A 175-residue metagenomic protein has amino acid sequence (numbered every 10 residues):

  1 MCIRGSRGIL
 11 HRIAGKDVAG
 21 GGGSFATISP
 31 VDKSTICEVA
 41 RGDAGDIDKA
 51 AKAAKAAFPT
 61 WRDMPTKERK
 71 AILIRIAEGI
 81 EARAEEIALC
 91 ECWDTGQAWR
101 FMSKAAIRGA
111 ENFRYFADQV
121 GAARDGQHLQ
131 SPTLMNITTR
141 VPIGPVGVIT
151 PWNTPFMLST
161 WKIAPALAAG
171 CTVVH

Functional and structural regions predicted by a protein language model:
M1-D32: Hydrophobic face of amphipathic alpha-helices that form TPR/SEL1-like repeat modules and related alpha-solenoid
H11, C92, G121, R140-I143 (+1 more regions): Short glycine- and Lys/Arg-enriched binding-loop motifs that mark or flank ligand-binding interfaces
G15, G42, G96, G144-G147 (+1 more regions): Glycine-centered flexibility sites
I28, A44-I47, F156: A short local loop/turn or secondary-structure capping micro-motif enriched for an aromatic residue
S29, R41, R140: Conserved strand-loop elements at the edges of beta-sheets that form or border functional pockets
S34-A123, T133: Glycine-rich loop-to-alpha-helix module at the N-terminal edge of alpha/beta enzyme cores
G126-H175: Conserved small-residue-rich beta-alpha loop and adjacent elements that most often cradle the phosphate/pyrophosphate
